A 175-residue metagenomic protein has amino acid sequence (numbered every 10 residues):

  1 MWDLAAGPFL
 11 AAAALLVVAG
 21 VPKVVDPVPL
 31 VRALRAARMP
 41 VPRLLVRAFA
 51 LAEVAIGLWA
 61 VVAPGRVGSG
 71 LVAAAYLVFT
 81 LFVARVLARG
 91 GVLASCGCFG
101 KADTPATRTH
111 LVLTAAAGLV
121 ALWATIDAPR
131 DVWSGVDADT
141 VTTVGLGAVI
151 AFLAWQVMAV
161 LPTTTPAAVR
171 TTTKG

Functional and structural regions predicted by a protein language model:
M1-G175: Membrane-interfacial helix-loop segments of redox and metal-homeostasis proteins, especially TM-loop-TM junctions
